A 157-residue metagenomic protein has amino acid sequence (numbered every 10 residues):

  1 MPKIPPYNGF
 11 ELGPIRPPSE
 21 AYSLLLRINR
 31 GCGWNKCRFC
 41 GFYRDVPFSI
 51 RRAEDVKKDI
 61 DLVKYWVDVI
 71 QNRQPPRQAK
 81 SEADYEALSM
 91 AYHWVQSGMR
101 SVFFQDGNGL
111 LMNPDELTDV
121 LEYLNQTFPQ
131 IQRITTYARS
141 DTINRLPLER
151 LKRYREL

Functional and structural regions predicted by a protein language model:
M1-E11: A broadly conserved sequence feature marking short terminus-proximal activation segments in nucleic acid-centric
P6-Y7, I15-R16, F128-I131: A short alpha-helix capping/helix-coil boundary motif
N8, L25, G41-R44, Q105 (+2 more regions): Preference for short coil/turn "hinge" residues that link or interrupt alpha-helices
L12-R77: Canonical Radical SAM [4Fe-4S] cluster-binding loop centered on the CxxxCxxC motif and its immediate flanking residues
Y65-L157: Conserved SAM/AdoMet-binding glycine-rich loop
